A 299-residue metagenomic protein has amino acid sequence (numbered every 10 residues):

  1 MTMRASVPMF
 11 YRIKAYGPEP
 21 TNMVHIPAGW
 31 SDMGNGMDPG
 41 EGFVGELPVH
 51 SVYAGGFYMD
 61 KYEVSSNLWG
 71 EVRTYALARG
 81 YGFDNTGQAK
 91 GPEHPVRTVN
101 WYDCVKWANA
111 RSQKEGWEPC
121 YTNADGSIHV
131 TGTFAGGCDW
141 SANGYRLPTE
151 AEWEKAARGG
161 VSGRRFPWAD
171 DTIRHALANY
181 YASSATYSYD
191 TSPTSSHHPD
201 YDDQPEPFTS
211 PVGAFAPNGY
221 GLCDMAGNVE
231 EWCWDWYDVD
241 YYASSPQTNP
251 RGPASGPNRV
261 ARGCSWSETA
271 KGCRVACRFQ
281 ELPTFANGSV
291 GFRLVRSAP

Functional and structural regions predicted by a protein language model:
M1, D38-P48, H198, R278-P283: Short, P/G- and charge-enriched loop/turn segments at secondary-structure junctions
M1-P18: Short, composition-biased motifs enriched in small/polar/acidic residues
I13-A15, N287-P299: Short, structured beta-strand segments at or near domain termini in extracellular proteins/domains
P18-G80, T98-S112, A151, G227 (+1 more regions): A short glycine-rich, aromatic-capped structural motif
I26, D32, G36-M37, V99-A276 (+1 more regions): Functional-site microenvironments in short loops/helix caps that host divalent-cation chemistry
T74-Q88, W117, S162-F166: Cytochrome P450 catalytic domain signature, combining two hallmark sequence patches
